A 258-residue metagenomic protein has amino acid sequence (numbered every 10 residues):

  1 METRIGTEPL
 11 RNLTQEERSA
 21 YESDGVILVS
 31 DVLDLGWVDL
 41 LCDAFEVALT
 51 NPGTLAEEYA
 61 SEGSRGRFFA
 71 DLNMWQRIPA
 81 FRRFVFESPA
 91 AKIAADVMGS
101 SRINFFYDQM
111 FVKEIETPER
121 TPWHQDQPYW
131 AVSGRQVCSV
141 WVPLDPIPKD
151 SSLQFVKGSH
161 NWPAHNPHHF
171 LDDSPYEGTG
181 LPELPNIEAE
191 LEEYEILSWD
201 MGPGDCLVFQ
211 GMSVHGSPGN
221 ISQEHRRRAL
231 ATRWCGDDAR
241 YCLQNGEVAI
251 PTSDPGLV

Functional and structural regions predicted by a protein language model:
M1-D24, V29-W123, Y129-A131, H168 (+2 more regions): Non-heme Fe(II)-dependent double-stranded beta-helix
A90, S100, I115-P118, P146-K149 (+3 more regions): Short, charged/polar surface micro-motifs in flexible loops or helix N-caps
M98, Q125-V137, Y194, M201 (+1 more regions): A short beta-loop-beta micro-motif enriched in histidine and acidic residues
Q109, Q125, V142-P146, K157: Short, structured patches in soluble enzyme cores that scaffold and shape functional sites
A131-P148, V208, R233-G236: Short, conserved beta-strand element in jelly-roll/cupin
K149-V214: Double-stranded beta-helix
P185-A249: Catalytic core of Fe(II)/2-oxoglutarate
